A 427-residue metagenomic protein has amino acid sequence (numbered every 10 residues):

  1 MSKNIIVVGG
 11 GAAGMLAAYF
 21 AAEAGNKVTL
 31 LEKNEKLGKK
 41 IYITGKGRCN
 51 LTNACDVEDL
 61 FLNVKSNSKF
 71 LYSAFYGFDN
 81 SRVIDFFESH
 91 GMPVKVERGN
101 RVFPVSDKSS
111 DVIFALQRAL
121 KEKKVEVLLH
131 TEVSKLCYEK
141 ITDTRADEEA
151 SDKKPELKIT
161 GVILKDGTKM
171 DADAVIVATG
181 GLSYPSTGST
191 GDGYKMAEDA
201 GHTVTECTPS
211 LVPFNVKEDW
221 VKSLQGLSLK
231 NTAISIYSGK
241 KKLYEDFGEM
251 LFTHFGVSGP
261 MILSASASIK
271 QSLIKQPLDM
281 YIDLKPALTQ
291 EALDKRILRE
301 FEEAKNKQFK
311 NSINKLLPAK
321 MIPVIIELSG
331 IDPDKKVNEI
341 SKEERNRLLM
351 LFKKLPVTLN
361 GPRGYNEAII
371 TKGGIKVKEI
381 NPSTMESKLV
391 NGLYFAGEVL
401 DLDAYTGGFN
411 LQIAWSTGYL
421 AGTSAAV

Functional and structural regions predicted by a protein language model:
K3-L30, A421-A426: N-terminal Rossmann-like FAD-binding beta1-loop-alpha1 element of flavoenzymes
I6-V8, K169-S183, E198, M250-T253: Short hydrophobic core segments
A22-K46: Glycine-rich FAD pyrophosphate-binding loop
E35-L37, Y42-I43, L51, V57-E58 (+2 more regions): An anion/pyrophosphate-binding glycine-rich loop and adjacent beta-alpha core in soluble alpha-beta enzymes
R48-V96: Glycine-rich active-site loop/strand segments that organize a redox cofactor
L128-H130, P323-D403: A glycine-rich dinucleotide-binding beta-alpha-beta segment and adjacent secondary-structure elements that constitute
L129-D143, D152-K158: A conserved short coil-to-beta-strand element within the FAD-binding core of flavoproteins
A174-W220: Glycine-rich loop(s) and the adjacent beta-strand/alpha-helix scaffold that form part
